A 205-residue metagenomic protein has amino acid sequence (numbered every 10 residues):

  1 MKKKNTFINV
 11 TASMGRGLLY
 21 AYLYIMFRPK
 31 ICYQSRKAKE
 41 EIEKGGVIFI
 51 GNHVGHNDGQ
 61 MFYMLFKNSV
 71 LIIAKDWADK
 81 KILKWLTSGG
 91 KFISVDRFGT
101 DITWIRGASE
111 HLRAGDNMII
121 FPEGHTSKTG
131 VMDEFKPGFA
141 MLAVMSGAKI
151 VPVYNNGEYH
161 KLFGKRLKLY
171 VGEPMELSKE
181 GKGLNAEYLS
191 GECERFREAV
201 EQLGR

Functional and structural regions predicted by a protein language model:
K2-M14, T103-R205: Non-catalytic C-terminal accessory region of glycerolipid acyltransferases and related lyso-lipid remodeling enzymes
N5-R28, K84, S88-K91: Short hydrophobic helices that act as membrane-entry/anchoring signals
R16-H53: Helix-to-loop junction immediately C-terminal to a conserved catalytic motif
P29-C32, G99-I105: Glycine-rich, highly charged phosphate/nucleotide-binding loops
Y33, L86-T87, I150, V171: Structural signal for hydrophobic
E41-G99: Catalytic core of membrane glycerolipid acyltransferases/transacylases, capturing the structured, soluble-facing
